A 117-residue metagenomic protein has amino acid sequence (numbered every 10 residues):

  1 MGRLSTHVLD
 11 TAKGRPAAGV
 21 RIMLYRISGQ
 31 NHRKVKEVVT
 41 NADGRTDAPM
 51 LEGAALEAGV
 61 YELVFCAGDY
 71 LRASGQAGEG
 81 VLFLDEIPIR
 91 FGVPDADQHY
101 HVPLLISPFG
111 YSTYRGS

Functional and structural regions predicted by a protein language model:
G2-P94, H101-P103: Beta-strand-dominated extracellular/periplasmic modules and repeats in secreted or surface-exposed proteins
P94-S117: Compositionally biased low-complexity segments at domain edges in trafficked proteins and select soluble regulators
